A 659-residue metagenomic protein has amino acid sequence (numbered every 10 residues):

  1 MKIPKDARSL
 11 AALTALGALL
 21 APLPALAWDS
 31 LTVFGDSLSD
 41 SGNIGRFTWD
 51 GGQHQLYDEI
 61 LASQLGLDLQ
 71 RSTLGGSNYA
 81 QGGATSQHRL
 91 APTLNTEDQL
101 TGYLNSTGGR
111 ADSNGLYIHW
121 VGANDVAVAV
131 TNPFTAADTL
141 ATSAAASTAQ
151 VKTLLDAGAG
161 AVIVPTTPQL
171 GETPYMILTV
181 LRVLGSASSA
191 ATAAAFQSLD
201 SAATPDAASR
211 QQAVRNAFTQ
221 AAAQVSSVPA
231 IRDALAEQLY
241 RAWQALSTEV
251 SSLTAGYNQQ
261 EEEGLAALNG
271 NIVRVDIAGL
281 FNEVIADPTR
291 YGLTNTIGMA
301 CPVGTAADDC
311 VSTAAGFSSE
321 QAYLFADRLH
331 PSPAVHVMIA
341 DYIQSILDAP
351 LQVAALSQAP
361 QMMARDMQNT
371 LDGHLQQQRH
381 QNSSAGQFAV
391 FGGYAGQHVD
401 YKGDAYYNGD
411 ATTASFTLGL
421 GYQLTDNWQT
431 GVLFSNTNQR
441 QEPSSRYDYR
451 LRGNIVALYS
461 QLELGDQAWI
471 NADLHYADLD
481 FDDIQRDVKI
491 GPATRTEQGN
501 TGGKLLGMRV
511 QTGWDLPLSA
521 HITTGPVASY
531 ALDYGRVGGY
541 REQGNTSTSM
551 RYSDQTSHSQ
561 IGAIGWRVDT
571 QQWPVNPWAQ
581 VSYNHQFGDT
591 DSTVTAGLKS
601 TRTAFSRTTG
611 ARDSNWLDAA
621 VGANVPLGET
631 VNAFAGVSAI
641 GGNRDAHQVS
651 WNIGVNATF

Functional and structural regions predicted by a protein language model:
P4, R8, G185, S189-T192 (+6 more regions): Outer-membrane translocation/initiation segment of Type V secreted surface proteins
P22-P24: N-terminal signal peptide c-region/cleavage motif recognized by signal peptidases
S30-G42, D58-I60, G75-A80, G115-W120 (+7 more regions): Structural recognition of the beta-strand scaffold that forms the well-ordered cores of secreted hydrolase catalytic
F47-A145: Conserved SGNH/GDSL esterase-like catalytic core that processes O-acyl groups on lipids and polysaccharides
A127-P133, M176-V180, L246-E249, Y407 (+6 more regions): Extracellular/periplasm-exposed beta-strand and loop segments of Gram-negative cell-envelope proteins, dominated by
I177-E249, I272-L329: Mobile gating loops/cap/lid regions near enzyme active sites that modulate substrate access
Y342, A457-Q461, Y552-F659: Outer membrane beta-barrel transmembrane domains
A354-S519, T523-T524, V637-T658: Outer membrane beta-barrel translocator domains of Type V secretion systems
